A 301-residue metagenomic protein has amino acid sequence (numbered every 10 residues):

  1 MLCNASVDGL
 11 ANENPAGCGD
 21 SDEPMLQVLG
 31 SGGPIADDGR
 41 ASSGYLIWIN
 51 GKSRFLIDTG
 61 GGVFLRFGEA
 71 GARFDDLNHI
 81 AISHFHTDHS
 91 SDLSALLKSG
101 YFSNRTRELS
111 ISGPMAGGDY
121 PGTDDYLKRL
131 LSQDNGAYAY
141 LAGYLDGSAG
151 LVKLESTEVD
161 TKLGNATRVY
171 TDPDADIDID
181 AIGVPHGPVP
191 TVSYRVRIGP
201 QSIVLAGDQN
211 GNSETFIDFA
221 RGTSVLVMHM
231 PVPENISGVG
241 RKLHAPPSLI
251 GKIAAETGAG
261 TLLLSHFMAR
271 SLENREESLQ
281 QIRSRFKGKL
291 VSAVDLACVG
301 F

Functional and structural regions predicted by a protein language model:
L2-I203, E277-R283, K289-G300: Binuclear metal-dependent hydrolase catalytic cores
S193, S202, Q209-A297: Cap/insert and terminal regions of metallo-dependent hydrolase folds
